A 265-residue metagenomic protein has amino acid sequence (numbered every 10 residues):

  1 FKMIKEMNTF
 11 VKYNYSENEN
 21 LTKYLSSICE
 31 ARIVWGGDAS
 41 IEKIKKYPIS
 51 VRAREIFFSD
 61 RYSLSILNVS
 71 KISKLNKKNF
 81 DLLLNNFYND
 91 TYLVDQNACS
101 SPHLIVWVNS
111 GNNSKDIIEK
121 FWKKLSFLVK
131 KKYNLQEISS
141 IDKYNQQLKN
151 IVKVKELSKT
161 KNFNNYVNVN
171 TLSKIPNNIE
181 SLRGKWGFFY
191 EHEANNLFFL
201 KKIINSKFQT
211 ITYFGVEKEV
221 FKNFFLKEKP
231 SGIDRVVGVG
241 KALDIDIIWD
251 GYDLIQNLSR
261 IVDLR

Functional and structural regions predicted by a protein language model:
F1-Y92: Rossmann-like NAD(P) dinucleotide-binding subdomain of oxidoreductase/dehydrogenase enzymes
Y24, K43-K46, V69-S70, K78-D81 (+6 more regions): General "foldedness" signal
G37, D60, S110-G111, V216-E217: Short beta->alpha junction loops/turns
N68-K71, E217, G232: Short, solvent-exposed coil/turn linker segments
V94-T212, E219-L264: NAD(P)-dependent aldehyde/semialdehyde dehydrogenase
